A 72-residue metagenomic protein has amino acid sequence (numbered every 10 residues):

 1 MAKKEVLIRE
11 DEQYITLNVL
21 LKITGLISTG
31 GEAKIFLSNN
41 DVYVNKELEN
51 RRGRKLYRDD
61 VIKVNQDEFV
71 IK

Functional and structural regions predicted by a protein language model:
A2-I15: A detector for short, charged/polar N-terminal pre-domain segments
I15-K55: A basic, amphipathic helix-loop patch mediating RNA/tRNA/ribosome contacts
N18, V64-D67: Short Lys/Arg-rich amphipathic alpha-helical segments
L48, Q66-I71: Short, charged beta-turn/beta-strand-edge "cap" motif at the junction between a beta-strand and an adjacent loop
